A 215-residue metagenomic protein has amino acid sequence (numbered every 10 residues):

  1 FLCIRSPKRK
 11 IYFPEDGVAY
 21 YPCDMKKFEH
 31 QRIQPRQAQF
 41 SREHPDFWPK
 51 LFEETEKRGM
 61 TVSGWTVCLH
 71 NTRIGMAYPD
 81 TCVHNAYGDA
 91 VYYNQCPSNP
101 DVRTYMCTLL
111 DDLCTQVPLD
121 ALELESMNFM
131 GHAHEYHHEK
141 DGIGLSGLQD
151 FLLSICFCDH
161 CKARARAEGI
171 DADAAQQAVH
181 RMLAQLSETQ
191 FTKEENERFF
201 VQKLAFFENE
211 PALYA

Functional and structural regions predicted by a protein language model:
F1, V62-T66, L122-L124: Hydrophobic faces of well-ordered beta-strands that scaffold small-molecule active sites in alpha/beta enzyme cores
F1-E43: Aromatic-lined carbohydrate-binding/catalytic grooves of carbohydrate-active enzymes
K8-M25, G75-A86, H137-E139: Short, flexible, mixed-charge acidic loops at enzyme active sites
W48-E53, L110-C114: Generic structural signal for well-ordered alpha-helices, preferentially at hydrophobic/aromatic core positions
E56-V62, P118-D120: Short, well-ordered coil/turn segments that N-cap beta-strands
S63-V117, H134, D141-A167: Active-site-adjacent "subsite" loops/lids of carbohydrate-active enzymes
L145-L213: Extended, charge-rich helix/loop segments that form flexible, surface "patches" used to engage negatively charged
